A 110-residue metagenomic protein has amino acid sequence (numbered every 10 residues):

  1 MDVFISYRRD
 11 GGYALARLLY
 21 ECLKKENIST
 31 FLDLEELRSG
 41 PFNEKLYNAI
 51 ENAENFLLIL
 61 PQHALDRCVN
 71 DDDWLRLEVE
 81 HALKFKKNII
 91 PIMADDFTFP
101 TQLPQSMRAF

Functional and structural regions predicted by a protein language model:
M1-Q62, L75, V79-K87, F97-T98: Conserved N-terminal substructure of TIR/SEFIR domains
D66-D73: Glycine/threonine-rich flexible loop motifs
M93-A94: SF2 helicase/translocase ATPase core recognition
F97-F110: Glycine-rich, charge-decorated loop segments at or immediately adjacent to ligand/cofactor-binding or catalytic sites
